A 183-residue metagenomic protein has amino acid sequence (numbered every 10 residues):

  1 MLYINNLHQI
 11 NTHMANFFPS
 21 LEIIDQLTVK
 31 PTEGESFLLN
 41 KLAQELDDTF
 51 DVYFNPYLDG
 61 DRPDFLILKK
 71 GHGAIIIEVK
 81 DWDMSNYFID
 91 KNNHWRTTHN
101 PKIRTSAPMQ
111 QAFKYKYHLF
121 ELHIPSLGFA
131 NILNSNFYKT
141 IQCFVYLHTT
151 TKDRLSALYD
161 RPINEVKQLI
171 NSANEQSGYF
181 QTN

Functional and structural regions predicted by a protein language model:
M1-P63, I67-N183: Intrinsically disordered, low-complexity Ser/Thr/Pro/Gly-rich regulatory segments
